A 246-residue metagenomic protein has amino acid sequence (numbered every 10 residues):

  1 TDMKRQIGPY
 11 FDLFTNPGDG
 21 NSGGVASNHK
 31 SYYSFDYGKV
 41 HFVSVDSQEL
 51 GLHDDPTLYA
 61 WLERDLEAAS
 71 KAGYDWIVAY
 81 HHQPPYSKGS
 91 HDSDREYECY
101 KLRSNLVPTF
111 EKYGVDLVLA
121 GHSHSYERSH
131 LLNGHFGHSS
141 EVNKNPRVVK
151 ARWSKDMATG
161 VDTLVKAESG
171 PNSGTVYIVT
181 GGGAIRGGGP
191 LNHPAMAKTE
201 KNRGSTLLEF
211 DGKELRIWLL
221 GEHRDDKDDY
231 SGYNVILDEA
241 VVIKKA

Functional and structural regions predicted by a protein language model:
T1-Y32, D36-H41, L52-E63, E67-W218 (+1 more regions): Long, structured stretches of catalytic cores involved in phosphate-ester chemistry, encompassing
V45: Active-site-adjacent substrate/metal-binding segments within catalytic domains of carbohydrate-active enzymes
Q83, K227-A246: A recurrent domain-boundary module in secreted/ectodomain proteins
